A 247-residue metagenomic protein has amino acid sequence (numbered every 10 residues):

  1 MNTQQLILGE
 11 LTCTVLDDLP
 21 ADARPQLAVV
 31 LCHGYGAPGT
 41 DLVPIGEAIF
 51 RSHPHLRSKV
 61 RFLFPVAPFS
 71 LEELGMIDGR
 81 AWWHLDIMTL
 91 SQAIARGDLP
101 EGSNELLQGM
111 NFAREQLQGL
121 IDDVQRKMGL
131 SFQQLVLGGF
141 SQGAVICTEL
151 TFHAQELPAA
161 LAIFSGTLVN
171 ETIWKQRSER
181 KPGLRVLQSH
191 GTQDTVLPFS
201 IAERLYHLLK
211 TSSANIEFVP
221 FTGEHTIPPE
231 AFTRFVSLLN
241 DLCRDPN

Functional and structural regions predicted by a protein language model:
L6-D17, A23-L130: Serine-hydrolase catalytic machinery in alpha/beta-hydrolase-like enzymes
G129-G139: Alpha/beta-hydrolase fold nucleophile elbow
L137-G139, F164, S189: Short beta-strand immediately N-terminal to the catalytic nucleophile in serine-hydrolase-like folds
G139-G143, C147: Gly/Ala-rich beta-loop-alpha elbow adjacent to hydrolase catalytic centers
E156-L168: A conserved short beta-strand
L187, S200-N247: C-terminal catalytic histidine-bearing segment of alpha/beta-hydrolase fold enzymes
L187-H190, D194: Short beta-strand/loop motif that positions the catalytic acidic residue of the alpha/beta-hydrolase fold
